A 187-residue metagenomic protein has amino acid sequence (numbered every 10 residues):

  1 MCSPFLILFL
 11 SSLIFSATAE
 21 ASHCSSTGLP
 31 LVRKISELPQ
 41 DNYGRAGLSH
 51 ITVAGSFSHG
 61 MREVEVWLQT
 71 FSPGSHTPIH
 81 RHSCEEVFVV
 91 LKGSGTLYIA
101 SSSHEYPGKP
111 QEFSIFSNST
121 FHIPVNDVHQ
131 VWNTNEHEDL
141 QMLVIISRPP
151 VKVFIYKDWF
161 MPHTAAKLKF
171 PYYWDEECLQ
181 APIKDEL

Functional and structural regions predicted by a protein language model:
C2-E63, P78, E112, K157-L187: A short, N-terminal "cap"/entry segment at the start of jelly-roll beta-barrel domains of the cupin/DSBH fold
G60-R62, S72-G74, S94-T96: Short, charged/polar surface micro-motifs in flexible loops or helix N-caps
E65-H82: Conserved short histidine dyad/triad with adjacent acidic residue
T77-I79, L97-I99, I123, H129-E136: Short beta-strand His + acidic residue motifs that chelate non-heme Fe in jelly-roll/DSBH and cupin folds
S83-S103: Glycine- and acidic-residue-biased ligand/ion/polar-headgroup-sensing regions
V87, H122, H137-I155: A short hydrophobic beta-strand segment most commonly corresponding to one strand of the jelly-roll/cupin
S102-V125: Short acidic-glycine-tyrosine-enriched beta hairpin
